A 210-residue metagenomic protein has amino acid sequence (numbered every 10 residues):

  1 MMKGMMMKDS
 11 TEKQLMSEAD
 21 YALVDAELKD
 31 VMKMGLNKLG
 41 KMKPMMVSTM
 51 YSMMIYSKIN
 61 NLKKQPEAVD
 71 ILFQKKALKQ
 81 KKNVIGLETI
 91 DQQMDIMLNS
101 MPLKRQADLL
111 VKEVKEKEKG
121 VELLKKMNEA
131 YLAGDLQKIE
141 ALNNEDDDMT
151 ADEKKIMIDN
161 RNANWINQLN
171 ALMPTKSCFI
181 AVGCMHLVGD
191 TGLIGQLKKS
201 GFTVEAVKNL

Functional and structural regions predicted by a protein language model:
M1-M157: Structured, acidic catalytic/metal-binding patches in enzyme active sites
A151-L210: A cross-kingdom marker for long, charged
